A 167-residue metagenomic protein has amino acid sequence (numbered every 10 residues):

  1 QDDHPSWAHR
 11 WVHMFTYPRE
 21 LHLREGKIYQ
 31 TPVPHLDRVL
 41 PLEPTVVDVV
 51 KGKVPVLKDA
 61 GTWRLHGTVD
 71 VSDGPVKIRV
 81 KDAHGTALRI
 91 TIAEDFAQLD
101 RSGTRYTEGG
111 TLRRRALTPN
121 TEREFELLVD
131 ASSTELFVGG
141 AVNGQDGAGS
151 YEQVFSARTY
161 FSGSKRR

Functional and structural regions predicted by a protein language model:
Q1-R167: Beta-rich accessory regions
